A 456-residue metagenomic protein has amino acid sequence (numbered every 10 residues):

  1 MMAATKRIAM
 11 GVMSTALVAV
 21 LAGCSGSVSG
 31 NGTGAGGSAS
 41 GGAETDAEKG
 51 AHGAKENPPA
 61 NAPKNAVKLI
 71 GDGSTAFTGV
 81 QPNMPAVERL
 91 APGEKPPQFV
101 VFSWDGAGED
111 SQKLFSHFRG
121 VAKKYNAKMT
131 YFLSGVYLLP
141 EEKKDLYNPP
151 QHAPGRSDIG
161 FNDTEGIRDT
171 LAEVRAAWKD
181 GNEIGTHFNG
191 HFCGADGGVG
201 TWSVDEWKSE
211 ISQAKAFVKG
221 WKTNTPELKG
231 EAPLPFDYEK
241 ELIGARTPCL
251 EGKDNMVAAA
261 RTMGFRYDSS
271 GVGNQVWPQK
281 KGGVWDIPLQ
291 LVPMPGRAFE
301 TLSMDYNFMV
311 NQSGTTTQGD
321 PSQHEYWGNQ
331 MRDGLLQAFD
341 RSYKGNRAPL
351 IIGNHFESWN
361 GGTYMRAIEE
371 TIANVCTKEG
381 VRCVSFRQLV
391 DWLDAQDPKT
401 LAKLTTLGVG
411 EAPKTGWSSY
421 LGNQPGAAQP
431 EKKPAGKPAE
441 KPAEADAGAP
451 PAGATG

Functional and structural regions predicted by a protein language model:
M1-A22: Sec-dependent bacterial lipoprotein signal peptides
G11, C24-F102, D110-H117, V384-R387 (+4 more regions): N-terminal pre-catalytic segment of deacetylase/amide-hydrolase enzymes
G50-S74, N148-T164, E231-N346, D397-T405 (+1 more regions): Active-site-adjacent pocket scaffolds in enzyme catalytic domains
A66-E183, G190-G194, F217, N224-A258 (+4 more regions): Active-site beta->alpha N-cap acidic-glycine motif
A76-G79, M84, T130, Y267-Q279 (+2 more regions): C-terminal domain-boundary segment and adjacent tail
Q112-S116, D163-L171, W207-S212, G328-Q337 (+1 more regions): Well-ordered, non-membrane alpha-helical segments in soluble/globular domains
G166-D180, L291, S418-A428: Low-complexity, serine/threonine/proline-enriched polar segments
A195-Q213: Active-site cleft segment of glycoside hydrolase catalytic domains centered on the general acid/base Glu
